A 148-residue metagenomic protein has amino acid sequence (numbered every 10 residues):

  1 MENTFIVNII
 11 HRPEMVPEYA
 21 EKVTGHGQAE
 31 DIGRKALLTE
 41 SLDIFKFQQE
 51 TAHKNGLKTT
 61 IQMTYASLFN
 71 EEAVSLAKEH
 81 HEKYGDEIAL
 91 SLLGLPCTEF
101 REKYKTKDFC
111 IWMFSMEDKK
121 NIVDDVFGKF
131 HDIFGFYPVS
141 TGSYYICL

Functional and structural regions predicted by a protein language model:
M1-L148: Catalytic alpha-helical scaffold of carbohydrate-active enzymes acting on polysaccharides/glycoconjugates
